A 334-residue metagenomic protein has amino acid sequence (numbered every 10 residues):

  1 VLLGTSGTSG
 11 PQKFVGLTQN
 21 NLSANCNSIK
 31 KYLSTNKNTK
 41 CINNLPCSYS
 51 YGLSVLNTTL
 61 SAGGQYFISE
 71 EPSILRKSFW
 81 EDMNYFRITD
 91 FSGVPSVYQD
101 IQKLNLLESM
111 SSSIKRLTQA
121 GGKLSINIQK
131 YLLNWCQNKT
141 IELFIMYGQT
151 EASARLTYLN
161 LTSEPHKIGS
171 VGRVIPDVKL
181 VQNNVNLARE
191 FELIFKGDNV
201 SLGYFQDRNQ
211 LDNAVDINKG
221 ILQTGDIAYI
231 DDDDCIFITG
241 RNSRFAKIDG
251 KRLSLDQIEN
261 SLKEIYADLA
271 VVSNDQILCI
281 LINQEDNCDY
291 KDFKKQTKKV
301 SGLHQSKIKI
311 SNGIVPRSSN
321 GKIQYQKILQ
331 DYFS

Functional and structural regions predicted by a protein language model:
V1-N27: Conserved AMP-binding A3 loop
S23-K40, S48-D90, I175: Conserved AMP-binding/adenylation subdomain of ANL enzymes
I88-G93, Q102-H166, K179: Gly/Ser/Thr-rich phosphate-binding loop
G121, G148, G172, D226 (+1 more regions): Active-site glycine-centered loops adjacent to acidic/histidine catalytic or metal-binding residues that shape
K123-I126, L159, P165-R208, K219: Adenylate-forming AMP-binding core of the ANL superfamily, especially NRPS adenylation
I194-D256, E264: Conserved ATP-binding/catalytic segment of the ANL
G225, F245, E264-E285: C-terminal boundary motif of the adenylate-forming
A246, K294-S334: Conserved C-terminal "lid"/linker of ANL adenylate-forming enzymes
